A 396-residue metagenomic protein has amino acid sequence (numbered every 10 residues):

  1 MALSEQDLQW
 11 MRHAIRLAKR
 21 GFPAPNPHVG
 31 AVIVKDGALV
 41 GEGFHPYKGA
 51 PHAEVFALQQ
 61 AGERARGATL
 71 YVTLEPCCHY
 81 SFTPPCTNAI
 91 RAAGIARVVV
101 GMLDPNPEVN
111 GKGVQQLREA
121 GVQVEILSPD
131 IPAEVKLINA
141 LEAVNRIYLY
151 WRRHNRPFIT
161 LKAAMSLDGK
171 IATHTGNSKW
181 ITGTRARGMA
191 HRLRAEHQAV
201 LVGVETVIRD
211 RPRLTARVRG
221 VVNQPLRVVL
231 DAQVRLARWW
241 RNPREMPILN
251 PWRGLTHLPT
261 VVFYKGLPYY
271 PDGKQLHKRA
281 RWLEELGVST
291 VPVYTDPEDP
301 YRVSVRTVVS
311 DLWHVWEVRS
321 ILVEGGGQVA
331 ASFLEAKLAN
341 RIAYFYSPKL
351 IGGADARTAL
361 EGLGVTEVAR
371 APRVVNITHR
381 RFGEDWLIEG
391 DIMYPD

Functional and structural regions predicted by a protein language model:
L3-A24: Short, basic/aromatic recognition patches
H28-G37, A163-A164, I388: Short beta-strand scaffold segments in enzyme catalytic cores
I33-A140, L226, P268-K274, S332-L334: Zn2+-dependent cytidine deaminase-like catalytic core
P105-E108, I208, R235-A237, Y269-Y270 (+2 more regions): Short gly/pro/ser/thr-enriched loop/turn and capping motifs at secondary-structure boundaries
Y150, H154-R156, T160-W316, Q328-A331: Active-site ligand-binding patch in enzyme domains
L267-P268, P297, G362-D396: Conserved histidine-centered catalytic loops in small-molecule metabolism enzymes
V318-G325, A330, A336, A343-F345: Helical hairpin unit composed of two closely spaced alpha helices linked by a short loop
E335-V374: Flexible, gly/pro- and Lys/Arg-enriched active-site loops
